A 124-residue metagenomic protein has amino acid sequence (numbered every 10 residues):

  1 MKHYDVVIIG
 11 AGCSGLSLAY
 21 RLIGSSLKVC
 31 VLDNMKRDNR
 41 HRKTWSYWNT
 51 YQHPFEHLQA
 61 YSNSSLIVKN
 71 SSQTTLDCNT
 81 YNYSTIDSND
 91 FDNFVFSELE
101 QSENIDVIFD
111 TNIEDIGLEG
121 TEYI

Functional and structural regions predicted by a protein language model:
K2-V31: N-terminal Rossmann-like FAD-binding beta1-loop-alpha1 element of flavoenzymes
V7, M35, N112: Anionic group-transfer/hydrolysis microenvironments
G12, T50, T111-E114: Short beta->alpha connector loops
G15, D38, D115: Glycine-rich nucleotide phosphate-binding loop and flanking beta-alpha elements of Rossmann-like dinucleotide-binding
G15, Y61, S88-D92: A structural signal for well-ordered alpha-helical scaffolds and beta->alpha junctions
S17, N39, I86: Residues that form or flank phosphate/diphosphate-binding pockets in enzymes that use nucleotide phosphates
R21-Q73: N-terminal FAD cofactor-binding segment of flavoenzymes
I67-I124: Conserved N-terminal helical subregion
